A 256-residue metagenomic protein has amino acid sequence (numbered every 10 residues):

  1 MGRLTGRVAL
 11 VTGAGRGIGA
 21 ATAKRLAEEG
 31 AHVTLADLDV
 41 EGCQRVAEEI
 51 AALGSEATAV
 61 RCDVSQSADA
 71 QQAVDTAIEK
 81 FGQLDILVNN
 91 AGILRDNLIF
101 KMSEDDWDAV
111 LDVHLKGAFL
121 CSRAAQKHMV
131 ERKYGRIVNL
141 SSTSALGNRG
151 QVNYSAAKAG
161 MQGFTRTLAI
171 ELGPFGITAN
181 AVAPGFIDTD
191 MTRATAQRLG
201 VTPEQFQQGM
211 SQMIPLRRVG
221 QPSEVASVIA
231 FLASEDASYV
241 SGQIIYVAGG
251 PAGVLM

Functional and structural regions predicted by a protein language model:
V40-E41, C62-Q72, E104, S223-E224: The beta1-alpha1 cofactor-binding region of Rossmann-like NAD(H)/NADP(H)-dependent oxidoreductases
V88, G173, T178, V240-G242: Short, small/polar-rich loop/turn modules that mediate ligand/substrate recognition or access, typified
L98-I99, D106-L111, I137, F206 (+1 more regions): Substrate-binding pocket helix/loop in short-chain dehydrogenase/reductase
M102, N148-A156, T167: Active-site loop-to-helix junction immediately N-terminal to the catalytic Tyr of the SDR YXXXK motif in Rossmann-fold
S122, A157, T165: Active-site helix of classical SDR
K127, I170-P174, S238: Alpha-helical segment proximal to the catalytic Tyr-Lys
A230, S241-M256: Short C-terminal tail/terminal secondary-structure segment of NAD(P)H-dependent dehydrogenase/reductase domains
